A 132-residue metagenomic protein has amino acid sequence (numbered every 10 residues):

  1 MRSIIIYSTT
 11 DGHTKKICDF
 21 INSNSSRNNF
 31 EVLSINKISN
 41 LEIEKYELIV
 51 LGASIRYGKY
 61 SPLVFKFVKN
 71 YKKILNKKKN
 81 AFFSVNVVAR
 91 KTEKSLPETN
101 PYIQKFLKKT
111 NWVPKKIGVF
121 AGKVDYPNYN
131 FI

Functional and structural regions predicted by a protein language model:
M1, E44, W112: Structured loop/turn residues at beta-strand edges in well-structured enzyme cores
R2-R27: N-terminal beta1-alpha1 ligand-phosphate binding loop
T9, N36, N86: Short beta-to-alpha linker loops that shape the active-site pocket of alpha/beta-hydrolase fold enzymes
N24-L33, L48, Y57-I132: FMN-binding flavodoxin-like domain, especially the glycine-rich phosphate-binding loop
I38-K45: Short amphipathic alpha-helix with an adjacent loop that forms part of the alpha/beta core around
L51: Redox-cofactor binding/interface segments in oxidoreductases and associated redox assembly factors
